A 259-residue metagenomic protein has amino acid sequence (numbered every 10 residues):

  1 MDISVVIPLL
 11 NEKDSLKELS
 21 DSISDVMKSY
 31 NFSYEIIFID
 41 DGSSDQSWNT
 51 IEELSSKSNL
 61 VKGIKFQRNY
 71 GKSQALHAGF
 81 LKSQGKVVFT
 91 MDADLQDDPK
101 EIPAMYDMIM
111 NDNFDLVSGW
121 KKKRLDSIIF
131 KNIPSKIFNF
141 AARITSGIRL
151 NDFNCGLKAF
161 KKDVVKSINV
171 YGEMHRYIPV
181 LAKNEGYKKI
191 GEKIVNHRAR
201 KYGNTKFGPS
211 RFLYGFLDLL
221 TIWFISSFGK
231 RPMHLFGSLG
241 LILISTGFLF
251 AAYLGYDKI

Functional and structural regions predicted by a protein language model:
D2-S4, E35: Cell-envelope/extracellular polymer assembly enzymes that use nucleotide-activated donors
E12-M27: Short, well-formed alpha-helical segments that are part of the catalytic scaffolds of diverse glycosyltransferases
D14-E18, D45-L54: Acidic helix N-cap motif at the loop->helix transition within catalytic regions of sugar-transfer enzymes
F32-S43, I64-K65: Short beta-strand/loop segment that forms part of the nucleotide-sugar
D40-N49, L95-Q96: A conserved acidic beta->alpha catalytic loop
E53, K62-R68, K72-K82, V87 (+3 more regions): Acceptor/aglycone-binding surface of glycosyltransferases and processive sugar-polymer synthases
Y177-I259: Hydrophobic helical membrane-anchoring modules
